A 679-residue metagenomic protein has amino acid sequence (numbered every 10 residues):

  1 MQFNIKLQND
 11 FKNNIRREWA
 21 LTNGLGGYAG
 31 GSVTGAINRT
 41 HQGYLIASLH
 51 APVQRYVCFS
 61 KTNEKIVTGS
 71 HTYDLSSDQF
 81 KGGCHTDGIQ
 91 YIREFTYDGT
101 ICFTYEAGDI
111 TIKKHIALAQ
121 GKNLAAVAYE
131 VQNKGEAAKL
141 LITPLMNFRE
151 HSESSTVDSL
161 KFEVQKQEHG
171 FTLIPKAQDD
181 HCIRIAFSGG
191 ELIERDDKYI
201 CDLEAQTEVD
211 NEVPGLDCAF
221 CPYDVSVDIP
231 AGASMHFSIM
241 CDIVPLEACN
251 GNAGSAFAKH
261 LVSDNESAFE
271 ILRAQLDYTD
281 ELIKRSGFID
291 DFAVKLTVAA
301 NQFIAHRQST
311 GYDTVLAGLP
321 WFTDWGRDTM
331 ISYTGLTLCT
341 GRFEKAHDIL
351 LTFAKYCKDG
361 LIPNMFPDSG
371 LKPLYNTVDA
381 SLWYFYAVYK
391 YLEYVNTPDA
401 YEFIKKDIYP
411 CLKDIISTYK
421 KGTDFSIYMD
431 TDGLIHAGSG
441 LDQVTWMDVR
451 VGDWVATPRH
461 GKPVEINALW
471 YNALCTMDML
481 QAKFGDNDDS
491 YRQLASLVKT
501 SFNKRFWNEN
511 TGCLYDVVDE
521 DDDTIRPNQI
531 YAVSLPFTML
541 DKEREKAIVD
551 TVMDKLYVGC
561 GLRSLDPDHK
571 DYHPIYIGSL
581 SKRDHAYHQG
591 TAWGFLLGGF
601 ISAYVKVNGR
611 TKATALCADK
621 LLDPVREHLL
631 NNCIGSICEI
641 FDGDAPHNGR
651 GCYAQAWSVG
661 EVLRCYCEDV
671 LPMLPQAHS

Functional and structural regions predicted by a protein language model:
M1-F288, P320, R327, L338 (+5 more regions): Terminal accessory carbohydrate-recognition/targeting modules of carbohydrate-active enzymes
Y73-T100, A107-T111, K421, D550-V558 (+3 more regions): Non-catalytic C-terminal accessory modules of carbohydrate-active enzymes
A119, D291, S309-T310, T323-R327 (+4 more regions): Short helix-capping and inter-helix turn/linker motifs at the boundaries of alpha-helical repeat units
N133, S155-V157, I229, T323-T329 (+10 more regions): Aromatic-rich carbohydrate-recognition surfaces in CAZymes
N252-F288, F292-A299, G341-K355, D399-K421 (+5 more regions): Extended, well-ordered alpha-helical scaffold segments
T297-V315: Active-site-adjacent "gating/activation" loops or surface patches in catalytic cores
T310-D324, P363-W383, A387, Y391 (+4 more regions): Carbohydrate-binding/catalytic loop surfaces
P363-N364, S417-K420, I427-D430, Y471-Y576 (+2 more regions): Catalytic cores of carbohydrate-active enzymes
